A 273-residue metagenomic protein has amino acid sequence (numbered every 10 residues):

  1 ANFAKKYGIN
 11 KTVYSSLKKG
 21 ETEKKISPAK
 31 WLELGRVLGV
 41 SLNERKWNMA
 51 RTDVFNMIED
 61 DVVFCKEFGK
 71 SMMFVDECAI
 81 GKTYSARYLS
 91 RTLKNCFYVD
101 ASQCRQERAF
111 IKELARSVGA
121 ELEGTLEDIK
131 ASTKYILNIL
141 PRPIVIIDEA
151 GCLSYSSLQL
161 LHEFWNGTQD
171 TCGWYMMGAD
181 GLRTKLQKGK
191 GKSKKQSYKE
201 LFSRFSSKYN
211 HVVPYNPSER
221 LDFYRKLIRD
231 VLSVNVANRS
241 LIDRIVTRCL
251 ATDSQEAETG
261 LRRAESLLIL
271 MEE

Functional and structural regions predicted by a protein language model:
A1-N2, K6-V40, P214-E273: C-terminal alpha-helical "lid" subdomain
M49-E67: Pre-Walker A adenine-sensing motif
E67-Y88, S102-Q103: Walker A/P-loop nucleotide-binding motif
M73-C78, L153, W165-S197: Sensor-1/coupling segment of RecA-like P-loop NTPase cores
T92-V99, G119-E121: Post-Walker A helix-loop "phosphate-sensing" segment adjacent to the P-loop in P-loop NTPases
V99-Q103, L186-F202, S206-L221: Conserved AAA+ ATPase "SRH/arginine-finger" region at the nucleotide-binding site
R108-G124: Conserved NTP-binding/hydrolysis module of P-loop NTPases
I136-S157, L161: Conserved P-loop NTPase "ATPase switch" module shared by AAA+ and STAND
